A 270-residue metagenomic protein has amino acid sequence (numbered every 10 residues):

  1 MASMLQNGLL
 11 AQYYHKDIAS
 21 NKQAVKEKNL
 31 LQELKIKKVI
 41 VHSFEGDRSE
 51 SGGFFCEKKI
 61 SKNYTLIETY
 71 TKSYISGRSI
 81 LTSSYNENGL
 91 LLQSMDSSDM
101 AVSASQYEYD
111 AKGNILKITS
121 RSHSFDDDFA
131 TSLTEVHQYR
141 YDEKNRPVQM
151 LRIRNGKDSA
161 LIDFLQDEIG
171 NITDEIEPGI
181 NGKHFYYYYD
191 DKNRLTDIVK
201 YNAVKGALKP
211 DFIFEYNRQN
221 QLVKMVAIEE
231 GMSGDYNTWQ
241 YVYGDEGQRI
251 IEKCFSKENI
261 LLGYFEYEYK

Functional and structural regions predicted by a protein language model:
A2-L9: C-terminal segment of classical bacterial N-terminal signal peptides
L10-K270: Buried hydrophobic residues that stabilize the cores of well-folded domains
